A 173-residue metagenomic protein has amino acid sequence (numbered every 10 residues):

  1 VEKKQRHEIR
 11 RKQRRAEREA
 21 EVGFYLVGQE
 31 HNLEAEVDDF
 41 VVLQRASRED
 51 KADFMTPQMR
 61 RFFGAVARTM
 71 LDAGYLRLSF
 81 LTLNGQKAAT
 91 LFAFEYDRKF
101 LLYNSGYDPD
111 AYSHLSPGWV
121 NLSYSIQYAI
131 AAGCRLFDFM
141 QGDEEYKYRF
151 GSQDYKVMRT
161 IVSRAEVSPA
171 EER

Functional and structural regions predicted by a protein language model:
V1-H114: A conserved beta-strand-loop-helix scaffold within acyl/acetyltransferase catalytic domains
A65-R68, Y124-A131: Short glycine/serine- and small hydrophobic-enriched flexible loop segments
L76, A131-C134: Short, high-confidence coil segments that cap the C-terminus of an alpha-helix and link into the following beta-strand
L83, C134-R173: Active-site/acyl-donor-binding loops of N-acyltransferases
S113-I126: Conserved acetyl-CoA-binding loop-helix of GNAT-fold acetyltransferases
